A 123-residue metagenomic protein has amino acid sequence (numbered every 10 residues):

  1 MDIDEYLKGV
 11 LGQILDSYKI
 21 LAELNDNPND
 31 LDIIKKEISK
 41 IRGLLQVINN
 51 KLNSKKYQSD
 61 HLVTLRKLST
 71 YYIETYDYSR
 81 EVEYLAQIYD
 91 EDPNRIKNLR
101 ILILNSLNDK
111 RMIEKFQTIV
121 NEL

Functional and structural regions predicted by a protein language model:
M1-L44: Short terminal alpha-helical segments
M1-Y6, L62, R66-Y72, Y78-E81 (+1 more regions): A contiguous, well-structured "functional interface" segment within a domain
I14-L15, Q58, M112-I113: N-terminal processing/targeting junctions
I20, L24, V47, K51 (+1 more regions): Amphipathic, soluble alpha-helical interaction motifs
A22-K35, N53-S59, L85-K97: Charged, low-complexity interaction regions
L44-T70: Short, solvent-exposed, charged loop/turn and helix-capping segments that join or cap alpha-helices on peripheral
I73-L123: Amphipathic alpha-helical binding modules
